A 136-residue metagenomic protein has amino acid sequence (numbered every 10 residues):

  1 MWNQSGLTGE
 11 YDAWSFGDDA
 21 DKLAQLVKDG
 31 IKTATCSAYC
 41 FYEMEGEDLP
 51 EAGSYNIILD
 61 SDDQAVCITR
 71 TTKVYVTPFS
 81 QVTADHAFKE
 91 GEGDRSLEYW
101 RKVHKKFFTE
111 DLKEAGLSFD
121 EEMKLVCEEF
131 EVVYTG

Functional and structural regions predicted by a protein language model:
M1-I68, V74-G136: Mixed-charge, low-complexity intrinsically disordered regions
